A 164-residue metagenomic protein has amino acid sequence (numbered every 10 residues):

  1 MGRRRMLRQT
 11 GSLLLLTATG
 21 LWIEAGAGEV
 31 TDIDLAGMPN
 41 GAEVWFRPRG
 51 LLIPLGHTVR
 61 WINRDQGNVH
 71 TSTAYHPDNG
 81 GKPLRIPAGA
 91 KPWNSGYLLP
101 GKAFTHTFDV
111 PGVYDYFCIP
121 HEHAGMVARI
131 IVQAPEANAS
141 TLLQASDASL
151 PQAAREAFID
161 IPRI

Functional and structural regions predicted by a protein language model:
G2, L7-I164: Extracytoplasmic copper-binding redox domains, predominantly the cupredoxin/blue-copper superfamily
